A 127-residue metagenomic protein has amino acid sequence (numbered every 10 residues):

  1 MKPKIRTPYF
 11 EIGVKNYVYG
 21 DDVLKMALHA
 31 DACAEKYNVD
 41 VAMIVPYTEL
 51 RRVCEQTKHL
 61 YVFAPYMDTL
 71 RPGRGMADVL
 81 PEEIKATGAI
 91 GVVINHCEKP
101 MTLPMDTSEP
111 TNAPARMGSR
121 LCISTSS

Functional and structural regions predicted by a protein language model:
M1-M76: Conserved N-terminal beta1-alpha1 strand-loop-helix module at the mouth
E11, F63, V93, C122-I123: Conserved beta-strand positions in the central sheet of alpha/beta enzyme cores
L60, E82-I90: Structural recognition of alpha->loop->beta junctions
R74-V79, D106-S108: Short acidic (Asp/Glu) patches
A77, A89-P100: N-terminal glycine-rich phosphate/adenylate-binding segment common to multiple enzyme folds
A77, K85-A86, A115: Non-catalytic positions within long, well-ordered alpha-helices that form the structural scaffold/packing of enzyme
N95-S127: Conserved anion-binding
